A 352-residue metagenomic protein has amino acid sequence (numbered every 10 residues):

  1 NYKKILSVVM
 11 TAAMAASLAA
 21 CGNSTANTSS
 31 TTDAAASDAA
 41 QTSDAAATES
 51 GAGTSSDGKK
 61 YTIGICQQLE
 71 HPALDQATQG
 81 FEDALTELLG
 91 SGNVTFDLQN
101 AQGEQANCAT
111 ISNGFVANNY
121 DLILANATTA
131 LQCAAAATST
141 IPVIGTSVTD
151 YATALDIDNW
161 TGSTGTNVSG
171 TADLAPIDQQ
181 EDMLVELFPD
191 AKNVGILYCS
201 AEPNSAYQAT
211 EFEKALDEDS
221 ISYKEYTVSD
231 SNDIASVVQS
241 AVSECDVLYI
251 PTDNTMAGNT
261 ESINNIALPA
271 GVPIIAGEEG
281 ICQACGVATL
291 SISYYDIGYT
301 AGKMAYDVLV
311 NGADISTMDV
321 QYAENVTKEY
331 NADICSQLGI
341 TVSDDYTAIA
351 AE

Functional and structural regions predicted by a protein language model:
Y2-S24: Sec-dependent N-terminal signal peptides of Gram-positive bacterial secreted proteins and lipoproteins
A19-Q41, A45: Bacterial lipoprotein signal-peptidase II cleavage site
A52-G58, Y151-N193, I292-A313: Hydrophobic alpha-helical segments within soluble ligand-binding/sensing domains
G53-L88, D97-A106, A201-S205, D253-G258: Extracytoplasmic "Venus flytrap"
I63, F81, S169-L216, D314 (+1 more regions): An alpha-beta-alpha
D97-N159, D253-G277: Beta-alpha junction/loop-to-helix N-cap segments that form part of ligand/metal-binding clefts
P203-V272, E278: Pocket-lining segment of extracytoplasmic ligand-binding domains
G280-D333: Flexible loop/turn connectors
